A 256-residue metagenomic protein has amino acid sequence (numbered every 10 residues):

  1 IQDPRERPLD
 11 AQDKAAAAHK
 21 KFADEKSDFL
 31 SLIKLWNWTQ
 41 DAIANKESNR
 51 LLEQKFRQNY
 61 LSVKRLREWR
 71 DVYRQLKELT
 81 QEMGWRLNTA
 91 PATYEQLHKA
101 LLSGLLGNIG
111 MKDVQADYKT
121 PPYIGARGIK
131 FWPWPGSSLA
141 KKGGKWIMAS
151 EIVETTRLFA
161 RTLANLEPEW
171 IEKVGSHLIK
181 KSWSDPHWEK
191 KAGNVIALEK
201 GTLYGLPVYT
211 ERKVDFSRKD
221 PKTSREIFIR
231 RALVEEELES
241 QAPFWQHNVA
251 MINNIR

Functional and structural regions predicted by a protein language model:
I1-A192, K222, E226, N248-R256: Second RecA-like catalytic domain
D185-P186, K191-R256: Mixed-charge (acidic/basic) macromolecular-recognition segments
